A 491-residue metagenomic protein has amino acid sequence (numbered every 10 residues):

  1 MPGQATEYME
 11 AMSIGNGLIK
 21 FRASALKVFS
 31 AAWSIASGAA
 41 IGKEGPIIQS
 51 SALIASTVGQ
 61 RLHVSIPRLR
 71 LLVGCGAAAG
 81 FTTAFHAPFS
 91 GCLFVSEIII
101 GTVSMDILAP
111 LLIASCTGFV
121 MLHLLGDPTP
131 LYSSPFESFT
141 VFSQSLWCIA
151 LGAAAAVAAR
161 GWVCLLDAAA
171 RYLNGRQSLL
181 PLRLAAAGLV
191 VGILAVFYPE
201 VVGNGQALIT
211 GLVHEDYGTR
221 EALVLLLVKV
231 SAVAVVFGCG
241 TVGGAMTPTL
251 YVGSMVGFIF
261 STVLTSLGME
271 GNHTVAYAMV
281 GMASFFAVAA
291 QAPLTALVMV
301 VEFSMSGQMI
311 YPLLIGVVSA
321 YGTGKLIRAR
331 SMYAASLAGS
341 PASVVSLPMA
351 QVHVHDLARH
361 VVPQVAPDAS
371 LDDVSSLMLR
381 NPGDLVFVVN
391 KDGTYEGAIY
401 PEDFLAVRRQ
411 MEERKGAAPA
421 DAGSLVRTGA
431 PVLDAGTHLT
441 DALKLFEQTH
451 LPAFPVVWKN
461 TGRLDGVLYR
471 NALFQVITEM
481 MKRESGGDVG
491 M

Functional and structural regions predicted by a protein language model:
M1-Q351, H355-D356, V361, A366-E396 (+3 more regions): Alpha-helical transmembrane segments and immediately membrane-proximal extracytoplasmic
L93, V298, E396-F404, D465-F474: Short hydrophobic beta-strand motif reused across regulatory alpha/beta modules
P110, R359, A406, Q410 (+3 more regions): Phosphate-coordinating loops and pocket residues in cytosolic domains that bind phosphorylated ligands
V352, A369, I399, A420 (+2 more regions): Short beta-to-alpha loop/turn elements within the nucleotide-binding domains of ABC transporters
V354, V362, F404, A422 (+1 more regions): N-terminal sensory regulatory modules of PAS/LOV and PAS-like folds
V365-G383, V389-N390, R408, V432-K459 (+1 more regions): The conserved cystathionine-beta-synthase
L379, D384-D421: Intracellular, membrane-proximal regulatory regions of polytopic membrane proteins
A417-G429, S485-M491: Short, solvent-exposed cationic patches
